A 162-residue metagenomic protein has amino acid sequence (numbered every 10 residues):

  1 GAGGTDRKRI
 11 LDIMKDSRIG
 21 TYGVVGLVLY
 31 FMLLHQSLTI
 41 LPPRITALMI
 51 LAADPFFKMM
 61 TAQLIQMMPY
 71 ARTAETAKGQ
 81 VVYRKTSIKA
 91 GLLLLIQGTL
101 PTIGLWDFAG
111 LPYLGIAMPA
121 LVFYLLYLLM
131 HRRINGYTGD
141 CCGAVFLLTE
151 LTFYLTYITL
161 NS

Functional and structural regions predicted by a protein language model:
G1-T21: Aspartate-rich (DDxxD/NDxxD/DxxxD) Mg2+/diphosphate-binding motifs and their adjoining helix-loop segments
D6, I19-S162: Hydrophobic alpha-helical transmembrane segments
